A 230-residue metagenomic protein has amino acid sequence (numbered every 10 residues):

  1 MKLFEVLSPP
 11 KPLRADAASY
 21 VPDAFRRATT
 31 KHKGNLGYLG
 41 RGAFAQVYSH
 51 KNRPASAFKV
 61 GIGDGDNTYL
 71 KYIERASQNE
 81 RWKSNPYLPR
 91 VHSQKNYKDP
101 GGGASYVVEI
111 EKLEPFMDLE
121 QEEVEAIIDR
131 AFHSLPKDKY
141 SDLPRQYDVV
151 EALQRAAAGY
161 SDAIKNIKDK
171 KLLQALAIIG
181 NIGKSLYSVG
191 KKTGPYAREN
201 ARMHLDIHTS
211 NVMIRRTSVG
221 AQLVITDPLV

Functional and structural regions predicted by a protein language model:
M1-S8: Short acidic, low-complexity intrinsically disordered linear motifs used for protein-protein interactions
P10-R53: ATP-binding glycine-rich phosphate-binding loop
N35-G37, R41-Q94: ATP-binding glycine-rich loop module of kinase domains
R53-P54, K83-S84, D99-A104, R216-Q222: Short, solvent-exposed loop/turn segments that connect beta-strands within catalytic domains and beta-strand-rich
S56, Y87, Y106-V108, M203 (+1 more regions): Protein kinase-like catalytic core scaffold
S84-I178: Conserved structural core of kinase catalytic domains
S185-R202: Protein kinase catalytic-loop region centered on the HRD/HxD motif
R198-V230: Catalytic activation segment of kinase domains across protein kinase-like and atypical kinase folds
